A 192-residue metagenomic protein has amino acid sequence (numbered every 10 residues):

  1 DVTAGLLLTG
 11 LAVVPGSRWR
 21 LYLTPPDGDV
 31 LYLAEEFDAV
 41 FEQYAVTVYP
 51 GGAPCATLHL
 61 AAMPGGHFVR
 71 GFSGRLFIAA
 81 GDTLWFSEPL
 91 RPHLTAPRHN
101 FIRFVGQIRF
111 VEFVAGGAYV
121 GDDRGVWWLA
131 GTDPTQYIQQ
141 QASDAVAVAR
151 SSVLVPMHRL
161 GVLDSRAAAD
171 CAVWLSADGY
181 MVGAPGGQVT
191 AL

Functional and structural regions predicted by a protein language model:
D1-D82, L94-H99: Disordered, low-complexity "stalk" and linker segments at domain junctions of extracellular and cell-surface proteins
S17, T47, T57, S73 (+5 more regions): Generic serine detector
P26-D29, P92, P134-T135, M181: Residue-level detector of solvent-exposed, low-hydrophobicity positions
T47-A53, L76, R91, R98-R103 (+1 more regions): Surface-exposed loop and turn segments in beta-propeller and other repeat-based domains that flank or scaffold
A61-W127, T132: N-terminal beta-propeller domains
F104-L192: Beta-sheet-dominated scaffold domains
